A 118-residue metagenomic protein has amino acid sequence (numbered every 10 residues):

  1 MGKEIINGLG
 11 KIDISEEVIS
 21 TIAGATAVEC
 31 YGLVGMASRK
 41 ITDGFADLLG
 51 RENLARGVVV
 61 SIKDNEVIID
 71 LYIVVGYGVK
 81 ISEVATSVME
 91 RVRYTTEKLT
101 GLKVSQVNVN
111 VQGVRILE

Functional and structural regions predicted by a protein language model:
M1-V75, I81, T86, L102-E118: Contiguous, often N-terminal, cationic amphipathic patches that form binding interfaces
Y77, Y94, K98-L99: Conserved amphipathic alpha-helical interaction elements at protein-protein interfaces in regulatory, energy-coupling
V88-V92: A short beta-strand micro-motif common to beta-rich folds, especially ectodomain repeats
